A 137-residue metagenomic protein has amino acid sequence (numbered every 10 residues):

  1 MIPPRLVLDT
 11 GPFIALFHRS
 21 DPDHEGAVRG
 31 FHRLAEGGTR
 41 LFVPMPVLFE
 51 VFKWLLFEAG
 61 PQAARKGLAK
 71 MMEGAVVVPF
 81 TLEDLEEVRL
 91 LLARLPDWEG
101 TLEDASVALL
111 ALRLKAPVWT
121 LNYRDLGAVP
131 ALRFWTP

Functional and structural regions predicted by a protein language model:
M1-R5, A108-P137: Acidic, PIN/NYN-like endoribonuclease modules and their adjacent C-terminal/linker elements
M1-V43, L56-G67: Short, well-structured N-terminal submotif of metal-dependent ribonuclease cores
P12, V47, D84, S106-V107 (+1 more regions): Alpha-helix capping/helix-boundary segments
I14, F52, M72, R89-L92: Amphipathic alpha-helical segments within well-ordered protein domains
G37-G38, E73-G74, R94, L114 (+1 more regions): Structured helix-beta-strand junction loops
F42, V78, W135: General small-molecule cofactor/ligand-binding pocket signal
E58-Q62, L95-P96, F134-P137: Short, hinge-like loop/turn segments at secondary-structure boundaries
V76-L121: Active-site neighborhoods of divalent-metal-dependent phosphate/nucleic-acid chemistry enzymes
